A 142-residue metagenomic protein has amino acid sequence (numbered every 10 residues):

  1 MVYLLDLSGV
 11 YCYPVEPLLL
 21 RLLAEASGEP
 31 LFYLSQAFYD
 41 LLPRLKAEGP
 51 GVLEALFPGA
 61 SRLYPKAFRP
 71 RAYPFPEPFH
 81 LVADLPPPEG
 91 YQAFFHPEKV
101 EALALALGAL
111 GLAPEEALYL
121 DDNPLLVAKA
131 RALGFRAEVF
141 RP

Functional and structural regions predicted by a protein language model:
V2-R71: N-terminal helical cap/lid subdomain that shapes the substrate entry/recognition surface in HAD-like hydrolases
Y13, H80-D84, D121: Short beta-strand segments
L18, E101, P124-L125: Short alpha-helical
E29, E77, L112, F135: Short glycine/serine/threonine/alanine-rich loop segments
E54-P58, R62-H96: Substrate-recognition element of Asp-dependent hydrolases with the DxDx(T/V) motif
V82-E116: Substrate-recognition "cap/lid" segment bordering the active-site pocket of phosphatases
P114-P142: Acidic, Mg2+-coordinating phosphoryl-transfer loop and its flanking beta/alpha structural elements, shared across
